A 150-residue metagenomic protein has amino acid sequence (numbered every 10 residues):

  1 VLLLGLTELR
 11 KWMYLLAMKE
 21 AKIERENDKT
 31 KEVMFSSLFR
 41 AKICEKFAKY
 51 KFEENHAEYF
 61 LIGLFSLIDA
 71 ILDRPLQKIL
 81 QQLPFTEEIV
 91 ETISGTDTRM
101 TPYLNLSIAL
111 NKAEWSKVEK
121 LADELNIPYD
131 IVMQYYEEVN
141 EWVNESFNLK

Functional and structural regions predicted by a protein language model:
V1-K150: Conserved alpha-helical "signature site" that marks functionally important helical segments or helix/loop junctions
